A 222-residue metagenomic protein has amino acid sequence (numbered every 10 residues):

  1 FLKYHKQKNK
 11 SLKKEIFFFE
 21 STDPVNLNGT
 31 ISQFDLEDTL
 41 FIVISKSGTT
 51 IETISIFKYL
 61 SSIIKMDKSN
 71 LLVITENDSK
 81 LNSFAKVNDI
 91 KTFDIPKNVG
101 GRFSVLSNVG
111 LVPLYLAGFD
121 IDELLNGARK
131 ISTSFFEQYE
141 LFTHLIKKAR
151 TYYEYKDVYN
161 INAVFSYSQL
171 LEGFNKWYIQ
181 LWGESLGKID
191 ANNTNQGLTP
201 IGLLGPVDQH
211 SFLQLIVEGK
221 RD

Functional and structural regions predicted by a protein language model:
F1, N26, F119-E123, T133-D222: Acidic catalytic cores of enzymes that act on phosphate-bearing nucleotides/polynucleotides
F1-Q138: Glycine-rich phosphate-binding loops that contact phosphosugars or nucleotide phosphates
